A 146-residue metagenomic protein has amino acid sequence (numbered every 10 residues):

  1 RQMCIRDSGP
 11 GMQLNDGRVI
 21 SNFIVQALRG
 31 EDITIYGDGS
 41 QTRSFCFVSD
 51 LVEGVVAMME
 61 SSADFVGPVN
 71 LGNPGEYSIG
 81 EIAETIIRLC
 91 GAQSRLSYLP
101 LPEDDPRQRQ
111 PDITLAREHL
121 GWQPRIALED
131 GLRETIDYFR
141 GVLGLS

Functional and structural regions predicted by a protein language model:
R1-I5: Single conserved hydrophobic/aromatic residue that forms the stacking wall/gate of nucleotide- or nucleobase-binding
R6, P10, L14, V25-S146: C-terminal substrate-binding subdomain of Rossmann-fold SDR/epimerase-dehydratase oxidoreductases
